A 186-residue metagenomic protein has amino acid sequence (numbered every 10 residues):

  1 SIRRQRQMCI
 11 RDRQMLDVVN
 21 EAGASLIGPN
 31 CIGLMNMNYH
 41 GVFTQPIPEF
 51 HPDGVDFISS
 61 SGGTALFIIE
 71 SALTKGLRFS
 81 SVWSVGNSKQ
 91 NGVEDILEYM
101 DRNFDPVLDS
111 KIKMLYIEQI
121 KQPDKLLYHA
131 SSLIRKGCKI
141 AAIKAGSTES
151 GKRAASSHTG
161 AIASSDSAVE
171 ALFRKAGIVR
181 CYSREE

Functional and structural regions predicted by a protein language model:
S1-I10: Single conserved hydrophobic/aromatic residue that forms the stacking wall/gate of nucleotide- or nucleobase-binding
R11-A22, K125-I140, L172: Catalytic-core regions built around general acid/base machinery
L16, V42-E49, E70-S71, A130-S131: A generic local secondary-structure boundary/capping motif
V19-N20, S25-N30, M35-N36, S59 (+4 more regions): General beta-strand structural signal in soluble alpha/beta enzymes
S25-P46, F50-G54: Phosphate-binding beta-alpha-beta segment of Rossmann-like dinucleotide-binding domains, i.e., the NAD(P)
I47-L108, K152-A154, A163, S167-E170 (+2 more regions): Short glycine-cluster motifs
D56, K111-Q119: Periplasmic-binding protein-like
Q122-D166: Terminal amphipathic helices with adjacent charged low-complexity linkers/tails
